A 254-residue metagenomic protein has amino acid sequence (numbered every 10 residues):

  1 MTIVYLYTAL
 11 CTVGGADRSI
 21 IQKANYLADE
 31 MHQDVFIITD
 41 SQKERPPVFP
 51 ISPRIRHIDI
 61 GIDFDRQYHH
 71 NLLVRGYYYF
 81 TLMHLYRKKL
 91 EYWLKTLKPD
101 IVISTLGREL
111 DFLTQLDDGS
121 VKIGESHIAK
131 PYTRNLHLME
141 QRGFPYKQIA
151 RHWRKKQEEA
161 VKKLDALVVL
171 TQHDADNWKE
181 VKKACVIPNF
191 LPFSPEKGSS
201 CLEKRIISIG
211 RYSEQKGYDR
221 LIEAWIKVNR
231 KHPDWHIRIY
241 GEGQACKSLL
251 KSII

Functional and structural regions predicted by a protein language model:
Y5-V13, Y26, E30-Y77, N177: N-terminal strand-loop element at the rim of the active site of nucleotide-sugar-dependent glycosyltransferases
G14-Q22, K204, R211-K227, Q244-K247: A conserved mid-protein helix/loop that constitutes part of the nucleotide-sugar donor-binding site
I37-E44, I209, H236-L249: Glycosyltransferase donor-sugar binding loop
R56, K247-I254: Nucleotide-activated donor-binding/catalytic signature segment of Leloir-type glycosyltransferases, i.e., the conserved
K88-K95, K130, F144-A166: Membrane-proximal helix-turn-helix segments that form the acceptor-binding/catalytic region of lipid-linked
L90-E109, V121-I123: Short N-terminal targeting/anchoring amphipathic segment
I101-I103, L116-L136: Active-site proximal beta-strand in glycosyltransferases
H173, F190: Carbohydrate-associated surface elements
